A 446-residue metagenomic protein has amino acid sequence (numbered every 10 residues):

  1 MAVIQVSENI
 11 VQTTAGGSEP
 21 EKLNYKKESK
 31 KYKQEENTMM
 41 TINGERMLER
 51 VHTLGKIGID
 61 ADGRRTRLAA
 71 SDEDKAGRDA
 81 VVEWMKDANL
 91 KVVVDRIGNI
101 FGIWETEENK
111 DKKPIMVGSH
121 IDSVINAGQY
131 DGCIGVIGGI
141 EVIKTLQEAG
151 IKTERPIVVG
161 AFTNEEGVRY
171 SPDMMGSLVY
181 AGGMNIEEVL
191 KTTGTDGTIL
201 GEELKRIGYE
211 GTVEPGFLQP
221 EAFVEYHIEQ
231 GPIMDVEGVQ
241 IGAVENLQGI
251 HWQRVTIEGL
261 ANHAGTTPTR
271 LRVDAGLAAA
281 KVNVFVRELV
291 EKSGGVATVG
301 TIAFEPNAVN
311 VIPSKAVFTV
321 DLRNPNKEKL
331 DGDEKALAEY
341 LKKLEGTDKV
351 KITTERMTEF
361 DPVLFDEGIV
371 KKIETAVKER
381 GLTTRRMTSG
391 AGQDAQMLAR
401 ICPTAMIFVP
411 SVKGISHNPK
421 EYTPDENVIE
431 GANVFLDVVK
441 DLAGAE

Functional and structural regions predicted by a protein language model:
T41-A127: Acidic/His- and Gly-rich active-site-bordering loop/insert found across diverse amide/peptide-bond hydrolases
M47-D60, G118-S119, T384-V434, L442: Zn-dependent metallopeptidase/amidohydrolase metal-coordination segment
A69, G300-N307, T319-N326, K351-V370 (+1 more regions): A short beta-alpha structural unit
V82-K86, K91, F101-G201, N427-E430: Active-site metal-coordination/substrate-binding segment of hydrolases, especially metallo-dependent peptidases
D95, K152-P156, G211-P215, T266 (+4 more regions): Flexible, glycine/charged-enriched surface loops at secondary-structure junctions
V117, N126-E166, H251-I257, H263-L289 (+3 more regions): Alpha-helical metal-binding/catalytic segments enriched in His/Glu/Asp
N164-E165, R169-E328: Midchain, well-structured core segments that form catalytic/ion-binding scaffolds
T267-K292, A336-E339, V409-E446: His/Asp/Glu-rich mid-to-C-terminal helical/loop segments that flank catalytic regions of hydrolases
